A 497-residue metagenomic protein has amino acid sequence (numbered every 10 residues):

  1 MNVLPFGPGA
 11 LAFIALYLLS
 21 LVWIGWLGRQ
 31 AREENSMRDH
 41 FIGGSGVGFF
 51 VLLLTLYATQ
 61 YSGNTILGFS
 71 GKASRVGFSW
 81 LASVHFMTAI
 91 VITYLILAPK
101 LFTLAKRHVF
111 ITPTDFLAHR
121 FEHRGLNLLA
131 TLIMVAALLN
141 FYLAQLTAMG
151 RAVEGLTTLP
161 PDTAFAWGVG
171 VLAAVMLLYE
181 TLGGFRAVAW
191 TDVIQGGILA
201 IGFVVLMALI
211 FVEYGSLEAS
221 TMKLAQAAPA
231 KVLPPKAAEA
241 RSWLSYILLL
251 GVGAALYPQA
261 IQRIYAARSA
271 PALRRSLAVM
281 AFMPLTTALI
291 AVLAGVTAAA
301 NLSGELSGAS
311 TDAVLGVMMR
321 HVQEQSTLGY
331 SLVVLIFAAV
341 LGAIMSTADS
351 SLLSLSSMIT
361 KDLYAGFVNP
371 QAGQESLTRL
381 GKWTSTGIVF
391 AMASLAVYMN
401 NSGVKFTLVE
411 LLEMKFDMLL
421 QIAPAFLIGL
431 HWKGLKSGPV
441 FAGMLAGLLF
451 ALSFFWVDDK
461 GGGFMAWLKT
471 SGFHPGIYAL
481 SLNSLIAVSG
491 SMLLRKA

Functional and structural regions predicted by a protein language model:
M1-A497: Membrane-embedded helix-loop-helix hairpins and adjacent transmembrane boundary segments in multi-pass transporters
